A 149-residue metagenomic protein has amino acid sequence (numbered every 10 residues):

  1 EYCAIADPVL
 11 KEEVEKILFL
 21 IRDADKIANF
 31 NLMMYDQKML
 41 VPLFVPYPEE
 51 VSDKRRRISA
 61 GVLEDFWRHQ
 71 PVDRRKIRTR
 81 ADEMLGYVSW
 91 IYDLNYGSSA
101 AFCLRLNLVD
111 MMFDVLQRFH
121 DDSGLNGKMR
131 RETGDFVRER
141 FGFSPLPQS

Functional and structural regions predicted by a protein language model:
E1-C3: Short, conserved phosphate-binding/catalytic loop or strand-edge motifs used in phosphoryl-/nucleotidyl-transfer
I5-S149: Divalent metal-dependent phosphate-bond-processing catalytic cores, especially two-metal-ion Mg2+/Mn2+ enzymes that act
